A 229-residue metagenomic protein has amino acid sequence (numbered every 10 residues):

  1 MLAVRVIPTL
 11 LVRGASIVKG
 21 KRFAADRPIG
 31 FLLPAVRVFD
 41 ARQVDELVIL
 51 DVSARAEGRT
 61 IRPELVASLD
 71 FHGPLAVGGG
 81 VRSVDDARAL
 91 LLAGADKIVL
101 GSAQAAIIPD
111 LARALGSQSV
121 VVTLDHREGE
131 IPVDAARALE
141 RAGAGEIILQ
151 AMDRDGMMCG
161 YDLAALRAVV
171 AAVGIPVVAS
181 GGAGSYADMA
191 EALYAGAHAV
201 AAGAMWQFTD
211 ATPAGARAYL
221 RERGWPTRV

Functional and structural regions predicted by a protein language model:
A3-T9, E46, P74-A76, D96-V99 (+5 more regions): Structural preference for beta-strand elements that scaffold enzyme active sites
L11, F39, L47, L90 (+5 more regions): Conserved, mostly hydrophobic/aromatic
V12-A25, L91, A95-D155, G224: Conserved anion-binding
I29, T60-A67, P132-R137, C159-A168: Charged helix-capping and loop-helix junction motifs
E46-L65, S102, I148-G160: Glycine-rich, proline-tolerant flexible connector loops at the mouths of alpha/beta enzymes
S53, I61-L115: Glycine/small-residue-rich loop that forms an oxyanion/phosphate-binding "nest" at active or ligand-binding sites
F71-K97, A164-V200: Catalytic cores of alpha/beta
I108-A114, A190-V229: C-terminal helical cap(s) of enzyme catalytic domains, especially alpha/beta-barrels
